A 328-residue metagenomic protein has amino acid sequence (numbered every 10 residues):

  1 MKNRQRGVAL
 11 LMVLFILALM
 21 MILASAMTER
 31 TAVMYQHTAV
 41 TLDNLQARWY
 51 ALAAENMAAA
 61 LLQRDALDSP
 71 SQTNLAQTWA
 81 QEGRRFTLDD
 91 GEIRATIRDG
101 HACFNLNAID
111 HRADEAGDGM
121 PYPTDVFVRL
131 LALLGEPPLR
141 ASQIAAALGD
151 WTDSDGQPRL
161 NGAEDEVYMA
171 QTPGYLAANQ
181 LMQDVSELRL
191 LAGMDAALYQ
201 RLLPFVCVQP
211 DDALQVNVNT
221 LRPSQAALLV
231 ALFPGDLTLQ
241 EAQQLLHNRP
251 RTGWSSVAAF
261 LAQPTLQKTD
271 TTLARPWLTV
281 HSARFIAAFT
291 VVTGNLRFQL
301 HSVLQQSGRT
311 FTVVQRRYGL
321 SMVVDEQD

Functional and structural regions predicted by a protein language model:
K2-D328: Compositionally biased linear targeting/interaction segments
